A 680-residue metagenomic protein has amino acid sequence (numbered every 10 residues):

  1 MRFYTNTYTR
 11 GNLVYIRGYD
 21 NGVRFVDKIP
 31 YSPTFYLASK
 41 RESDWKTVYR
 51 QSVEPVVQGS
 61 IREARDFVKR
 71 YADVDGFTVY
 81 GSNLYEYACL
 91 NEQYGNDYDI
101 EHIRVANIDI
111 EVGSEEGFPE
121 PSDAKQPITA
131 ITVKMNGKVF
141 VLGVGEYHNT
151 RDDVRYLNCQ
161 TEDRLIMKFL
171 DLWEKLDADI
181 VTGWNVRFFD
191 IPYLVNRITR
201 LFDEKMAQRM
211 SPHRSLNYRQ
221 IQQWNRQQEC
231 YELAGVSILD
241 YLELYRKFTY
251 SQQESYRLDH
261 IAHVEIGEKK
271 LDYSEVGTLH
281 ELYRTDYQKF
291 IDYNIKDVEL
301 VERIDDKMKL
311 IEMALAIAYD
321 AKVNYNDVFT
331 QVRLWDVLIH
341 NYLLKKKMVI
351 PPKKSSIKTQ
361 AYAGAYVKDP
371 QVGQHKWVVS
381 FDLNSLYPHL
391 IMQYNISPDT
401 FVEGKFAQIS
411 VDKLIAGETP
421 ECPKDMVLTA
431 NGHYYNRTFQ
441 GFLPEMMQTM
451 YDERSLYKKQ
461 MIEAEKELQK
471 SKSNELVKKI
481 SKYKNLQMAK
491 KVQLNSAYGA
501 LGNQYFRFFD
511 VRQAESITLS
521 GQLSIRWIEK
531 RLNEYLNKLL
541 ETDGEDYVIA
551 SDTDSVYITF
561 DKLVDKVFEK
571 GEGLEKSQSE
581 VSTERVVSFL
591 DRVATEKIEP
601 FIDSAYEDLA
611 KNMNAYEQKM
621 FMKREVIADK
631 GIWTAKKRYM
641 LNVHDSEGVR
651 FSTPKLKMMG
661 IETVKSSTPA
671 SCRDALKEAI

Functional and structural regions predicted by a protein language model:
M1-D177, K296, L300-Y319, N326-G364 (+6 more regions): DnaQ-like (DEDDh/DEDDy) 3′-5′ exonuclease domain used for proofreading and 3′-end trimming on nucleic acids
V141-V144, N149-Y156, D177, I191 (+2 more regions): Active-site-proximal helix-loop-helix substrate-binding element of RNase H-like nuclease domains
T150-Y156, W173-I180, L282-K289, D320 (+9 more regions): Glycine- and acidic
F169-L194: Proline-aspartate-enriched helix->loop->beta-strand connector
D179-V186, I317, I549, F621-K623: Short glycine-rich phosphate-binding loop at a beta-alpha junction
G277-P398, G404, S473-E534, A550 (+4 more regions): Common nucleic-acid-contacting/processivity interface regions adjacent to the catalytic cores of nucleic-acid enzymes
Y547-D552, N614-A615: Short beta-strand
Y557-I680: C-terminal polymerase-core module
